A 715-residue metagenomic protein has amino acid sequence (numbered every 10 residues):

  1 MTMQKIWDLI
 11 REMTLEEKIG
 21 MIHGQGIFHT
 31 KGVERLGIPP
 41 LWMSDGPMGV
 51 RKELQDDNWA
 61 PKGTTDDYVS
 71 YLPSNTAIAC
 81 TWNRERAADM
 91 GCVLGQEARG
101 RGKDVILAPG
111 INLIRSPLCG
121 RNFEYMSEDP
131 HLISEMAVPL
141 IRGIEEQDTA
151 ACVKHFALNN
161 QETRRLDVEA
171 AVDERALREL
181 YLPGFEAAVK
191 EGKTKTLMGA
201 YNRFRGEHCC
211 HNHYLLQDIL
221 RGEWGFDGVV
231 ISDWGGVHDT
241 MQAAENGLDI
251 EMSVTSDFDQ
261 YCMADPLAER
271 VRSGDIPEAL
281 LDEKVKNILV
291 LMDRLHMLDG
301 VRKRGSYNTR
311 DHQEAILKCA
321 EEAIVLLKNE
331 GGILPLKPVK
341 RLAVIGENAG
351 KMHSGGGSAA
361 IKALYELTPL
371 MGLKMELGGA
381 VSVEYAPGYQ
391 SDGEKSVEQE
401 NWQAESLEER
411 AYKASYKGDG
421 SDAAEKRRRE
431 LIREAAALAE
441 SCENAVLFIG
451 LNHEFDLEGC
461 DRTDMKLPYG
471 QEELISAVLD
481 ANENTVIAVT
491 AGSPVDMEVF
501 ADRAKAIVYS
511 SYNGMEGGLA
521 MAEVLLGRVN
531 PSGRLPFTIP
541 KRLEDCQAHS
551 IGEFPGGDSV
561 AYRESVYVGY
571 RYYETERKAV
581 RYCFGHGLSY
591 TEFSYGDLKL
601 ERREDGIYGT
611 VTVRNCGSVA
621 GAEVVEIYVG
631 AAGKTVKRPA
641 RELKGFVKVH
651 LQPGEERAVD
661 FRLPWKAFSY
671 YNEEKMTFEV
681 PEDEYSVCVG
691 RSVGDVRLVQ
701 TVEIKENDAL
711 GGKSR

Functional and structural regions predicted by a protein language model:
M1-E673, E679-G694, T701-E703, L710-R715: Glycoside hydrolase catalytic-domain context in secreted enzymes
